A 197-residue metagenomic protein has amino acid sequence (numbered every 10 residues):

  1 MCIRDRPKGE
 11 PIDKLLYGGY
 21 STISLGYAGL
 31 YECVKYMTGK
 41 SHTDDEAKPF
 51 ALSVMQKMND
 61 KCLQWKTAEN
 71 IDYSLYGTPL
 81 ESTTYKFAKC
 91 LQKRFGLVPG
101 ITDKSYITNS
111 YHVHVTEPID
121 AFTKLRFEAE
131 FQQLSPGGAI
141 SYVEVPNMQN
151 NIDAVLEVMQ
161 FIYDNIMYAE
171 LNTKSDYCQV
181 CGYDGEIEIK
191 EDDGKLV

Functional and structural regions predicted by a protein language model:
M1-I3: Short, small-residue-biased leader/transition segments that mark boundaries at the very start of proteins
G9-G19, K35-D45, V143-E144: Glycine- and acidic
Y17-V34, K86: Conserved phosphate/anionic-ligand binding catalytic regions in large, soluble enzymes, centered on
L25-A28, P49, S53, N150-D153: Conserved active-site and cofactor/substrate-binding residues in soluble primary-metabolism enzymes
T43-C62: Short secondary-structure subsegments characteristic of cysteine-rich extracellular domains
L63, A68: Hard-cation-handling environments
E69-L80: Aromatic-lined carbohydrate-recognition surfaces of secreted/lumenal glycan-active proteins
L80-Y85, L91-V197: Catalytic alpha/beta core of large soluble enzyme barrels
